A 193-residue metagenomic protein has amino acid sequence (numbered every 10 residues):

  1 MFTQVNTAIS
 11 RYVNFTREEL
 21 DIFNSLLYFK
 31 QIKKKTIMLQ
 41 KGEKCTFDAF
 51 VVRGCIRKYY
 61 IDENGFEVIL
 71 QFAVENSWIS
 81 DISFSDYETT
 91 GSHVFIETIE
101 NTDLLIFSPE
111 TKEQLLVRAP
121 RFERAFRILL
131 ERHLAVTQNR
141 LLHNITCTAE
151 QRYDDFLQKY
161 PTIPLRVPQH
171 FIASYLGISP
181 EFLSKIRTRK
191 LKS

Functional and structural regions predicted by a protein language model:
M1-Y28, F84: Cyclic nucleotide-binding regulatory module and flanking cytosolic helices
K35, T46, F50-Y59, E75-N76: Glycine- and acidic-residue-biased ligand/ion/polar-headgroup-sensing regions
M38-E43: Short phosphate-coordinating micro-motif centered on Lys-Gly-acidic
Y59-I61, I99: A generic structural motif
D62-L70: Hydrophobic/aromatic-rich structural module bridging two neighboring secondary-structure elements via a short loop
I69-R127: Cyclic-nucleotide recognition modules
C147-S193: Phosphate-/nucleic-acid-contacting segments
